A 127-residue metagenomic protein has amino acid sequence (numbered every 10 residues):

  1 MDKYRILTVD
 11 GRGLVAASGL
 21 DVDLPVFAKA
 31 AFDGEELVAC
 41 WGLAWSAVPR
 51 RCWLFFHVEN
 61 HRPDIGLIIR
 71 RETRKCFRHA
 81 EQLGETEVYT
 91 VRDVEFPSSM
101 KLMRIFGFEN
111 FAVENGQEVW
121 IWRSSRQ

Functional and structural regions predicted by a protein language model:
M1-V22: Short amphipathic alpha-helix that is part of the acyltransferase structural core
P25-W41: Conserved beta-hairpin
W41-R50, F111: A conserved beta-strand-loop-helix scaffold within acyl/acetyltransferase catalytic domains
P49-P63, I68, E118-W120: Conserved acetyl-CoA binding element of GNAT-fold acetyltransferases
D64-A80, K101, I105: Conserved acetyl-CoA-binding loop-helix of GNAT-fold acetyltransferases
G84, V88-M100: Conserved beta-strand-loop-alpha-helix junction that forms the acyl-donor binding cleft
E109-I121: Conserved catalytic-core motifs of GNAT/GCN5-like acyltransferases
I121-Q127: Short beta-strand-to-coil "C-cap" segments at the C-terminal boundary of structured domains/repeats, marking
